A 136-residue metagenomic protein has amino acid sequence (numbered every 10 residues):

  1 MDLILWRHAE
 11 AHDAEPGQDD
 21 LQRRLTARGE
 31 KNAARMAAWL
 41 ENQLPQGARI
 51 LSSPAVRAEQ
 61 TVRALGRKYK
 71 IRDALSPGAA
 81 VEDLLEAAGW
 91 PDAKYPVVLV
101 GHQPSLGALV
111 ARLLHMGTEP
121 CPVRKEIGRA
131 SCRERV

Functional and structural regions predicted by a protein language model:
D2-E82, L106, E119-V123: Active-site-proximal alpha-helix that buttresses catalytic centers in soluble enzyme cores
L3, A48, A93-G101: Generic beta-sheet signal
H8, H102, A130: Histidine-centered divalent metal-coordination motifs
L21, Y95, K125-I127: A generic structural signal for short beta-strands and their flanking turns/coil linkers
L85-A93: Short, surface-exposed amphipathic charged segments that create phosphate/polyanion-binding patches used for binding
G117-R135: Domain-level recognition of soluble alpha/beta enzyme cores, biased toward histidine phosphatases/phosphomutases
